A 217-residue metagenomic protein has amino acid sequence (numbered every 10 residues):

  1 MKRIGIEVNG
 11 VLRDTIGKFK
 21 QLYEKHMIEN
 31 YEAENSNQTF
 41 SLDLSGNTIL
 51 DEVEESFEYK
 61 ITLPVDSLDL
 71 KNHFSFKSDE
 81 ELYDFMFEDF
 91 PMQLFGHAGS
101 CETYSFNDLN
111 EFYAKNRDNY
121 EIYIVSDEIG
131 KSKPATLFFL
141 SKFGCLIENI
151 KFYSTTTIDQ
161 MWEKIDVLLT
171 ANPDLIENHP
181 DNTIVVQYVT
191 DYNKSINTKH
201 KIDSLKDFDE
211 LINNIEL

Functional and structural regions predicted by a protein language model:
M1-K77, E81: Active-site neighborhood of HAD-like aspartate-dependent phosphohydrolases
H73-F76, E80-Y123, K131-P134: Short, acidic loop-to-helix structural element flanking the phosphoryl-transfer center in phosphate-processing enzymes
D127-N178: Substrate-recognition "cap/lid" segment bordering the active-site pocket of phosphatases
I150-S154, H200-E210: Short acidic-hydrophobic, aromatic-tinged amphipathic segments that line or gate anion-handling sites
D159-W162, K194-K201, N213: Short, charged, surface-exposed secondary-structure boundary motifs
V167-S204: Acidic, Mg2+-coordinating phosphoryl-transfer loop and its flanking beta/alpha structural elements, shared across
Y188-D191, F208-E216: Class I S-adenosyl-L-methionine
